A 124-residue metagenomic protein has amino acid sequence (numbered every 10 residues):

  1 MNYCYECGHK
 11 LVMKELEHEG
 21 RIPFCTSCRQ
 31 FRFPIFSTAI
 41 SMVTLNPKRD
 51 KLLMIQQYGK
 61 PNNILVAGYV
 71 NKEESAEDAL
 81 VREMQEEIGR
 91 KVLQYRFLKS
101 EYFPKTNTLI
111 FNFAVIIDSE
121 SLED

Functional and structural regions predicted by a protein language model:
M1-M42: Acidic, metal-coordinating catalytic segment for phosphate/diphosphate chemistry, firing primarily on the Nudix
K14-E15, K91-S100: A short coil-to-beta-strand element that immediately follows conserved catalytic motifs
E17, N46, Y69, E101-Y102: Structured beta->alpha junctions
F24, I64, N112: Conserved beta-strand segments that form the floor/walls of ligand-binding pockets within enzyme and binding domains
P34, N62, P104-N107: Short glycine/serine/proline-enriched coil/turn segments at secondary-structure junctions
T38-I40, D50, L109-F111: Change "...and in nucleic-acid phosphodiester-cleaving endonucleases..." to "...and in nucleic-acid processing enzymes
V43-E87: Conserved Nudix-box catalytic region and its N-terminal flanking loop in Nudix hydrolases and closely related
L93, E101-D124: Active-site-adjacent beta-strand/loop module that shapes the phosphate/pyrophosphate-binding cleft
